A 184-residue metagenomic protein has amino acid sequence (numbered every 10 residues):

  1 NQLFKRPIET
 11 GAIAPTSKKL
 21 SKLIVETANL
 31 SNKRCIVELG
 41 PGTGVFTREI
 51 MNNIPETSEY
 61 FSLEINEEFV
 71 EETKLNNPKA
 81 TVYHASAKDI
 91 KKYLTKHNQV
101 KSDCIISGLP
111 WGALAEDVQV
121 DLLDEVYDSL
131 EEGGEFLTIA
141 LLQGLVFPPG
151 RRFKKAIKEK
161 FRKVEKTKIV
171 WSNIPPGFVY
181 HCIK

Functional and structural regions predicted by a protein language model:
N1-S31: Class I SAM-dependent methyltransferase Rossmann-like catalytic core, especially the SAM/SAH-binding loop
N32-G42: Conserved class I S-adenosyl-L-methionine
G44-R48: Glycine-rich SAM-binding Motif I of class I
N66, S86: Conserved SAM/SAH-binding beta-strand->alpha-helix loop
T73-K74: Conserved SAM-binding loop
V120-E132: A short glycine-rich, Lys/Arg-flanked "PGG" loop and its adjoining helix->strand segment in the class I
E132-A140: Conserved beta-strand signature within the Rossmann-like core of class I S-adenosyl-L-methionine
K154-K184: Class I S-adenosyl-L-methionine
